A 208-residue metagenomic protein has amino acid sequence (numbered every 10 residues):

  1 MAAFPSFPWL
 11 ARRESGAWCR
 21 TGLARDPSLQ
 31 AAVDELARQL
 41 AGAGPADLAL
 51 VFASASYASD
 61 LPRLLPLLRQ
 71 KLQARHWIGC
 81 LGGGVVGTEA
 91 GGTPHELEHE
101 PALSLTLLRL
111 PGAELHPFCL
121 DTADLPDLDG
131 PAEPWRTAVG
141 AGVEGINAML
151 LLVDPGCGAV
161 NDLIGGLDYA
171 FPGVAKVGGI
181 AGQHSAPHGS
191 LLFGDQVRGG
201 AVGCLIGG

Functional and structural regions predicted by a protein language model:
A2-G208: Cofactor- and metal-binding active-site motifs of prokaryotic enzymes that mediate redox/radical or nucleophilic
